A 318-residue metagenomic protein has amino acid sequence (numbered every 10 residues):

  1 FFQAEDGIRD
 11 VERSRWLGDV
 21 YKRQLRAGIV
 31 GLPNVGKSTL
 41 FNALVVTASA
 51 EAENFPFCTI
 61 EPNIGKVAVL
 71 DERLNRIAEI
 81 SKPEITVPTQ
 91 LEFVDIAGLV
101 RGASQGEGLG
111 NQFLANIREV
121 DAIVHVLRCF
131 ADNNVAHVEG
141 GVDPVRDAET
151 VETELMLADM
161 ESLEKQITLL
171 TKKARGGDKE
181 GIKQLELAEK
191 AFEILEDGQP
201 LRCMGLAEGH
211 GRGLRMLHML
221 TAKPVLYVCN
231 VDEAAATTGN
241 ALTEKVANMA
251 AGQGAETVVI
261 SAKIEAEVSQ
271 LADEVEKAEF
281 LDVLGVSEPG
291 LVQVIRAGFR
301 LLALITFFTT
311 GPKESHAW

Functional and structural regions predicted by a protein language model:
F1-K22: Single conserved hydrophobic/aromatic residue that forms the stacking wall/gate of nucleotide- or nucleobase-binding
S14, I117-R118: A short, aliphatic-rich alpha-helical micro-motif
D19-E107, N111-I117, I123-L127: Conserved G1/Walker A P-loop phosphate-binding module
D19-V30, V35, F41, L169-W318: C-terminal-of-GTPase-core extension/linker across diverse P-loop GTPases
I29, V67-N75, Q90-G108, N116 (+4 more regions): Conserved ASCE/P-loop NTPase catalytic core
V45, S49, A78, K82 (+11 more regions): Signal for well-folded cores of large energy- and translation-related assemblies
E92, D121-L127, A148-L155, S162-T168 (+2 more regions): Conserved beta-strand/loop subsegment of P-loop NTPase cores
G98-S104, D121-L157, P200-M204, E233-A236: Conserved Switch II/interswitch segment of TRAFAC-class P-loop GTPases
